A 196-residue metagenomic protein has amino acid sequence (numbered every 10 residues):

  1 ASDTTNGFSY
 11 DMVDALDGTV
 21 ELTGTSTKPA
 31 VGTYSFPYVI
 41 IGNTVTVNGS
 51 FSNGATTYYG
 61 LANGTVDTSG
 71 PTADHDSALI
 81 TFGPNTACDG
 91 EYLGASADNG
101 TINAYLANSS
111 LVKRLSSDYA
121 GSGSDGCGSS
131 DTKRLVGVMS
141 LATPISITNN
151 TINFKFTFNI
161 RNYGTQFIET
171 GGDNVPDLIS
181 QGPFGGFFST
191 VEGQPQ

Functional and structural regions predicted by a protein language model:
A1-Q196: A short, solvent-exposed, low-complexity linear motif enriched for acidic/polar residues with Pro/Gly/Ser/Thr
